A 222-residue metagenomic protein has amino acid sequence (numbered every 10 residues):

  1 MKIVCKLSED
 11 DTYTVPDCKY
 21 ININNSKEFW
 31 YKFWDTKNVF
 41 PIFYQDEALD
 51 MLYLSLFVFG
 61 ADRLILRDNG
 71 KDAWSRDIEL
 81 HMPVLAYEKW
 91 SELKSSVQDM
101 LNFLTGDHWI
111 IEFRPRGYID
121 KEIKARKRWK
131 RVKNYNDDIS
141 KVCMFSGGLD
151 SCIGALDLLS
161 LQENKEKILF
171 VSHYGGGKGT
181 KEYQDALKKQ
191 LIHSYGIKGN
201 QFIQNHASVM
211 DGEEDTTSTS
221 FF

Functional and structural regions predicted by a protein language model:
M1-C143, L156-K167, V171-V209: RNA-binding accessory domains that recognize and position tRNA/RNA substrates
C143-L149: Short, glycine-rich nucleotide/cofactor-binding loops
D150-G154: Hydrophobic positions on the alpha1 helix immediately C-terminal to the Walker A/P-loop
Q204-F222: Conserved adenosine/adenylate-binding substructure
